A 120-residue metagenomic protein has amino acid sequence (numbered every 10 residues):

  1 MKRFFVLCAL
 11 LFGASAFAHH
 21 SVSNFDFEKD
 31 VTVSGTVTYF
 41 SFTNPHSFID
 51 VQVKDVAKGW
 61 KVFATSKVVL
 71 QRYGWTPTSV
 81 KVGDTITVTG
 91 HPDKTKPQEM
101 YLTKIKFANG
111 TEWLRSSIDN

Functional and structural regions predicted by a protein language model:
M1-F4: Positively charged n-region of N-terminal signal peptides that target proteins for export
A16-V31: Short boundary/loop segments of OB/S1/cold-shock single-stranded nucleic-acid-binding domains
G35-V37: Conserved hydrophobic positions within beta-strands
T43-Q52: Short aromatic-glycine-enriched beta-strand elements
D55-K67: Short, basic/aromatic beta-hairpin or loop at an interaction surface
R72-V88: Short nucleic-acid-contacting surface segments enriched for D/E, G, S/T with interspersed K/R
D93-S117: OB-fold/S1-family single-stranded nucleic acid-binding modules
